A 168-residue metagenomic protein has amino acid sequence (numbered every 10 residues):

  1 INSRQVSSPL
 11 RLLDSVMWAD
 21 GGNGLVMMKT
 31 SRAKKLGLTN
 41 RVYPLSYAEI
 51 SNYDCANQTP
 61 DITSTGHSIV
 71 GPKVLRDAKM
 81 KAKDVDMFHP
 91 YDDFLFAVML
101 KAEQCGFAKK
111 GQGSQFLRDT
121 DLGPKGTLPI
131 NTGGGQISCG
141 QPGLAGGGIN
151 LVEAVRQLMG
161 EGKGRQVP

Functional and structural regions predicted by a protein language model:
N2-K73, D121-L128, T132-G133, I137 (+2 more regions): Condensing-enzyme catalytic core mediating Claisen C-C bond formation in acyl metabolism
S15-A19, H89-P90, G143-L144: Active-site nucleophile and cofactor-binding loops and adjacent substrate-binding regions of central metabolic enzymes
M17, G66-D86, A97, L158-E161: Conserved active-site "lid/cap" helical segment
R32-A33, Y47-I50, V74-A78, K101-A108 (+1 more regions): Change "in soluble alpha/beta enzymes" to "in soluble alpha/beta proteins
D54-I62, D92-Q115, G123-G126, P142-A145: Short glycine/threonine-rich loop-to-helix capping motif typified by GTGT followed within a few residues by an Asp-Pro
A78-H89, Q112-Q115, N131-G140, M159-R165: Hydrophobic alpha-helical bundle architecture
L144-P168: C-terminal amphipathic "assembly/sorting" segment characterized by alternating charged and hydrophobic residues
